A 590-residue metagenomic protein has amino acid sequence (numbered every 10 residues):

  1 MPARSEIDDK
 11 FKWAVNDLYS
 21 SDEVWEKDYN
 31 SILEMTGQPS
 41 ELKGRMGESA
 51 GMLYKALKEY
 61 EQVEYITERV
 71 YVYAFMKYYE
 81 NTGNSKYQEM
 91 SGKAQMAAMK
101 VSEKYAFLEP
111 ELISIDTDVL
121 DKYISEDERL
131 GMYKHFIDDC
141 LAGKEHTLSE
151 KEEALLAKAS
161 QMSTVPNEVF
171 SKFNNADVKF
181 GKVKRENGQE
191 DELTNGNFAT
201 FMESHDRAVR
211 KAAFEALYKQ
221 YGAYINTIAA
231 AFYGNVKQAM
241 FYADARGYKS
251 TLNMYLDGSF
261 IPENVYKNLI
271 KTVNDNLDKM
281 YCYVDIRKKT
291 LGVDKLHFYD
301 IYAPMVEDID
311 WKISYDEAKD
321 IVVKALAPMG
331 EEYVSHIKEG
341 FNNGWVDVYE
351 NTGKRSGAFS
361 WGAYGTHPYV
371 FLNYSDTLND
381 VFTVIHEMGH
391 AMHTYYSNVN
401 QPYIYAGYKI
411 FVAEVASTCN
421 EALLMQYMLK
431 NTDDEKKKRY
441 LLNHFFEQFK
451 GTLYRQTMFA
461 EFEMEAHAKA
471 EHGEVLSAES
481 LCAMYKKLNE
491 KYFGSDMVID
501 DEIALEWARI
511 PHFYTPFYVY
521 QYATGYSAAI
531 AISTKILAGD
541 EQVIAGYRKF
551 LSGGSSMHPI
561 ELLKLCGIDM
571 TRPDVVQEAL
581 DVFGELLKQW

Functional and structural regions predicted by a protein language model:
M1-D308, K319: A well-structured
S5-I7, S20, L108, L112-I115 (+8 more regions): C-terminal, non-catalytic "cap/extension" segments appended to globular domains
R246-K249, N253, K295-F298, S356-P368 (+3 more regions): Active-site-adjacent bridging/hinge elements
I286, T290-P328, V334, Y369 (+5 more regions): Long, K/E/R/D-enriched contiguous segments that form extended
W311-I313, G365-I385: Short pre-active-site segment immediately N-terminal to the catalytic Zn-binding motif
W311-I313, V346-T366: Catalytic zinc-binding patch centered on the HExxH motif and its immediate surroundings that defines zinc-dependent
K324-S335, W361, H390, T394-P402 (+1 more regions): Conserved helix-loop functional segments at active or binding sites
T394-T418: Post-HEXXH active-site segment of zinc metalloproteases
